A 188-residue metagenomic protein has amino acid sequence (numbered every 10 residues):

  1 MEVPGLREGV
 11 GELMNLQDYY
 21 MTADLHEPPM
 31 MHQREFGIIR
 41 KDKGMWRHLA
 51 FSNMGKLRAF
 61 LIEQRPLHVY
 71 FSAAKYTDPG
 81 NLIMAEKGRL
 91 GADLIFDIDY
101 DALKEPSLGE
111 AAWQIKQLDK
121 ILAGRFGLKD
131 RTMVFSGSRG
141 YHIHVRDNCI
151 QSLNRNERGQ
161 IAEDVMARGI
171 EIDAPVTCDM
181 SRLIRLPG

Functional and structural regions predicted by a protein language model:
M1-L94, I98-G109, D179-G188: DNA replication initiation on ssDNA origins
V3, G9, L13, G44-A50 (+3 more regions): Helical (often loop-to-helix) elements that flank the catalytic cores of nucleotide-handling enzymes
I38-I39, R131-G137, A174-D179: Short beta-strand
L67, L90-L94, A111-Q114, L118 (+2 more regions): Generic hydrophobic, aliphatic-rich segments that mediate packing or membrane embedding
N81-L82, L128-K129, I170-I172: Eukaryotic intrinsically disordered and solvent-exposed regulatory patches
D93-F96, A123, L128-N154, L183-P187: Histidine-centered divalent-metal-coordination microenvironment in nucleic-acid enzymes
W113, S138, N156, C178-S181: Short, well-structured alpha-helical interface segments that form or flank functional binding sites
